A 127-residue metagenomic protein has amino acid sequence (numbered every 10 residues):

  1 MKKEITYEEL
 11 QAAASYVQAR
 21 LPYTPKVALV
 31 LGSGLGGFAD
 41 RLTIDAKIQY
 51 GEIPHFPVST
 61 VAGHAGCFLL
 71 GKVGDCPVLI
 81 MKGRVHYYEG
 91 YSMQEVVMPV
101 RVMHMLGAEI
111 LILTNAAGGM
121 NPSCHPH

Functional and structural regions predicted by a protein language model:
K2-H127: Metabolite-binding pocket within alpha/beta catalytic cores that recognizes anionic/polar moieties
